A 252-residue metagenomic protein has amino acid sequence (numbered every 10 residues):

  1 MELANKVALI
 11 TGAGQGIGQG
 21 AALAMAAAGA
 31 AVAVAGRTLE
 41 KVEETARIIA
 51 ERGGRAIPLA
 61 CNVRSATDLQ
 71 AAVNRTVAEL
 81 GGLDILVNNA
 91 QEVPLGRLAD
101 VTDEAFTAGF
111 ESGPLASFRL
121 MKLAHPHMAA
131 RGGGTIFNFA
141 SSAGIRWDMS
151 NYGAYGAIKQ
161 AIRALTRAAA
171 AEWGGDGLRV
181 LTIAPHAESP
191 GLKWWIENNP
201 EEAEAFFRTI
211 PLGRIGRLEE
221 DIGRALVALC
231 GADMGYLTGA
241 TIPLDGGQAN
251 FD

Functional and structural regions predicted by a protein language model:
G14-G16, T38: Conserved glycine-rich cofactor-binding loop
M25, G82-D84, R163-T166, W173-S189 (+2 more regions): Conserved Rossmann-fold SDR core element
E51, D100, G175, T182-I210 (+1 more regions): A glycine/serine/threonine-rich, flexible loop-to-helix segment that serves as the NAD(P) cofactor-binding "lid"
P94-L98, A105-F110, F206: Substrate-binding pocket helix/loop in short-chain dehydrogenase/reductase
P126, A171-E172, G235: Alpha-helical segment proximal to the catalytic Tyr-Lys
F137-A161, T166-R167, A171-G175, A187-E188: Catalytic loop of short-chain dehydrogenase/reductase
G175, T182, E204-L237, I242-G246: C-terminal helical subdomain
